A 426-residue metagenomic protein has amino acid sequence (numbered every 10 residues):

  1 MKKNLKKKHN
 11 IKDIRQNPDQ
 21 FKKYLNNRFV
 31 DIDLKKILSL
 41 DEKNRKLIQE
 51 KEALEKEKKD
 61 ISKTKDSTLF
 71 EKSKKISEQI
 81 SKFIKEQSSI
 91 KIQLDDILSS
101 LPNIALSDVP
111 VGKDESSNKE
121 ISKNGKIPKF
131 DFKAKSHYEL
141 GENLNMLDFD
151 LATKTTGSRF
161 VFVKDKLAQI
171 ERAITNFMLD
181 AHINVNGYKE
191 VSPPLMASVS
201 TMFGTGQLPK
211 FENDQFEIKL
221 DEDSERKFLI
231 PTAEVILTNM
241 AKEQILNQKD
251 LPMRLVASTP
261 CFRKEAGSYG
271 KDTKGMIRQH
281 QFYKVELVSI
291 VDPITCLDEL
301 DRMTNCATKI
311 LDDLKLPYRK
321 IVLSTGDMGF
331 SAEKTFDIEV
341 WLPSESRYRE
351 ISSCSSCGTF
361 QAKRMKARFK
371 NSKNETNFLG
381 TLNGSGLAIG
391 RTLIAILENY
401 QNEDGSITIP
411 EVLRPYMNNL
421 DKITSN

Functional and structural regions predicted by a protein language model:
M1-P128, E142, M146: N-terminal alpha-helical targeting/anchoring segments
K46, K123-N426: TRNA-recognition modules of translation machinery and tRNA-sensing kinases, especially anticodon-binding
